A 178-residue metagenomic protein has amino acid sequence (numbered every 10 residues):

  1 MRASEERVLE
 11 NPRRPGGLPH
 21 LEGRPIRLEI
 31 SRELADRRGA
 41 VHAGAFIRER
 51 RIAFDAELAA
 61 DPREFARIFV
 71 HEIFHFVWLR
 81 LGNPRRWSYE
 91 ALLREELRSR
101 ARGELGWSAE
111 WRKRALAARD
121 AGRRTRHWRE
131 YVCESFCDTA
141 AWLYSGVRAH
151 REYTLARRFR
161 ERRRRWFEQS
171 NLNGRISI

Functional and structural regions predicted by a protein language model:
E5-R24, L34-H42, R86-I178: Metalloprotease/metallohydrolase-associated module, dominated by Zn2+-dependent proteases
R27-A91: Active-site scaffold of zinc-dependent metalloenzymes
